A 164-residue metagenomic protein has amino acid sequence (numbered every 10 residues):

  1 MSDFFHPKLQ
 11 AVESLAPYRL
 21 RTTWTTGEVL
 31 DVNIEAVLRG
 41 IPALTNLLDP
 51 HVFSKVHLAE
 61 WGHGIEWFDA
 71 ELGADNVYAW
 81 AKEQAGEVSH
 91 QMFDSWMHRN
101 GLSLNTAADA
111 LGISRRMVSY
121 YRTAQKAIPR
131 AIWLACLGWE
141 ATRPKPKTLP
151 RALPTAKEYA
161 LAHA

Functional and structural regions predicted by a protein language model:
M1-A164: Motif-centric detector for short Cys/His coordination patterns
